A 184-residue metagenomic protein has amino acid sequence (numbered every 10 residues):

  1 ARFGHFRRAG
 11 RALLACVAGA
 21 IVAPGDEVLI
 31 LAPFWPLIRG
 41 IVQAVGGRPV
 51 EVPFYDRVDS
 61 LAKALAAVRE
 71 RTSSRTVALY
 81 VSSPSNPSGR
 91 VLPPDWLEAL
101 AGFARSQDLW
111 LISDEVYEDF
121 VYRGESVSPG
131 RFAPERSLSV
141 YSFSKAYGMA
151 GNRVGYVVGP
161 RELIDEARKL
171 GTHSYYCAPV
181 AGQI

Functional and structural regions predicted by a protein language model:
A1-E27: Phosphate-binding glycine-rich loop
A20-V42: Conserved PLP-anchoring active-site segment centered on the Schiff-base-forming lysine
D26, G47, S106-W110, P134-E135: A short helix->loop->beta-strand "cap" motif at the edges of active sites that frequently abuts
A32, E51-D56: Short beta->alpha connector loops at strand-helix junctions that form conserved, small/polar/Pro-enriched
G40, R136-I184: PLP-dependent aminotransferase class I/II
A44-V50: A short helix-loop-beta submotif of the ANL/AMP-binding
Y55-R123: Active-site phosphate-binding strand-loop segment of PLP-dependent enzymes
